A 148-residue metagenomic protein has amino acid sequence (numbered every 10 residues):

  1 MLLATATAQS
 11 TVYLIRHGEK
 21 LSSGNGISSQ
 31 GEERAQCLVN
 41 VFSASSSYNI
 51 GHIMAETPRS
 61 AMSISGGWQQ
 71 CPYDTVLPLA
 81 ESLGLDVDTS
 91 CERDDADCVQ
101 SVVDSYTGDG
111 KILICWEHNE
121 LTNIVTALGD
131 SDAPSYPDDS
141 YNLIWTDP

Functional and structural regions predicted by a protein language model:
M1-A8: Fungal secretory targeting signals
Q9-G110, E120-P148: Active-site-proximal alpha-helix that buttresses catalytic centers in soluble enzyme cores
C115-E117: Short beta-strand segments
